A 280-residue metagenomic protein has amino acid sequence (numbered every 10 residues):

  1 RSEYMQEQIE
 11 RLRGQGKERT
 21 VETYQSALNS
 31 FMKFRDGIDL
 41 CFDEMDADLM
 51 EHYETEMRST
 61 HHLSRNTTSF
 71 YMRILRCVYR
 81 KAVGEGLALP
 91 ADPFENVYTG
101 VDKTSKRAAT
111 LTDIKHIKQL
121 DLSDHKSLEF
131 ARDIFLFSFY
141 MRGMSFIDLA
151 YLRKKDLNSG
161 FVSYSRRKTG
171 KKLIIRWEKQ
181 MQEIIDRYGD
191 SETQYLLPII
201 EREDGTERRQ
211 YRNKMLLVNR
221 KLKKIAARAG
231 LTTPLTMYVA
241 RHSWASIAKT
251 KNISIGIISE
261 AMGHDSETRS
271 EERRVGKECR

Functional and structural regions predicted by a protein language model:
R1-H61: Basic/aromatic-enriched alpha-helical hairpins
S30-K33, D43, D48, T60-P93 (+1 more regions): N-terminal DNA-binding recognition helix of tyrosine site-specific recombinases/integrases
E51-Y53, A88-D121, R202-R208: Flexible interdomain linker/hinge and immediately adjacent N-terminus of the catalytic tyrosine-recombinase domain
N96, Y151-R187: Conserved tyrosine-mediated DNA breakage-rejoining catalytic core shared by Y-recombinases
A108, R166-G170, M262-R280: Catalytic-site neighborhood detector that most strongly recognizes the C-terminal catalytic loop/helix of tyrosine
I114, E178-T232: Active-site/catalytic core of tyrosine-dependent DNA strand-transfer enzymes
S123-K126, N219-E260: Short, basic (Lys/Arg/His-rich) helix/loop patches that form interaction surfaces in the mid-to-C-terminal regions
K155-S163, T232-T233, I253-E271: Short, polar N-cap/turn motifs at the start of nucleic acid-interacting alpha helices
